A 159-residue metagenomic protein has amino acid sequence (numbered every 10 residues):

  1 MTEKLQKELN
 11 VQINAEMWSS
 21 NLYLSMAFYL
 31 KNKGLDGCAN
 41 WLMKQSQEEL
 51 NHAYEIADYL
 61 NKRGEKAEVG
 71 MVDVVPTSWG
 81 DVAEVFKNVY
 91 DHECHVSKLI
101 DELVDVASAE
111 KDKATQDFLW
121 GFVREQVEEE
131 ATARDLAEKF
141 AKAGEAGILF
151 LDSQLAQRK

Functional and structural regions predicted by a protein language model:
M1-K159: Iron-associated oxidoreductase/ferritin-like identity signal
